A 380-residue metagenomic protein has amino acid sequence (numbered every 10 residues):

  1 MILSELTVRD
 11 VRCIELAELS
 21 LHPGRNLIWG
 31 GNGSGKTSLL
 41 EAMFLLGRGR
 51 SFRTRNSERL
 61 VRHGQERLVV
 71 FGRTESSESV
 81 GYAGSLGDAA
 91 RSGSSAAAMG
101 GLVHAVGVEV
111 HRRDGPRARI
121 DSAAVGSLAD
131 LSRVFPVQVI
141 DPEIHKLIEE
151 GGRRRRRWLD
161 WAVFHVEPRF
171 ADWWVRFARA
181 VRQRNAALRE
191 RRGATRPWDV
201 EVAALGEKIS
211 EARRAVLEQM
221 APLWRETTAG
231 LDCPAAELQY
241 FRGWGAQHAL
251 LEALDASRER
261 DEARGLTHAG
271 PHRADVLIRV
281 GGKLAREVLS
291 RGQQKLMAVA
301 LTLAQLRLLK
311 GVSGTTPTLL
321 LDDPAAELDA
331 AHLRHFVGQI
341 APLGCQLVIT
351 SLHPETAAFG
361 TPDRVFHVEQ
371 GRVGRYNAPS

Functional and structural regions predicted by a protein language model:
M1-G31, L45, S57, G64 (+8 more regions): Conserved NTPase motor "head" modules and their coupling/switch loops across ABC/AAA+ ATPases, GTPases, and GHKL ATPases
K36: Conserved lysine of the Walker
R48-R154, W158-F170, E218-A221, R225-E226 (+1 more regions): Nucleotide-state sensing region of NTPase/ATPase domains
G72, Q346-L352: Structural recognition of the conserved hydrophobic beta-strand(s) that form the central parallel beta-sheet of P-loop
I120-D121, V280, E369: Structural motif
I144-L231, F241: An accessory alpha-helical subdomain
D322-P324: Walker B catalytic acidic pair
